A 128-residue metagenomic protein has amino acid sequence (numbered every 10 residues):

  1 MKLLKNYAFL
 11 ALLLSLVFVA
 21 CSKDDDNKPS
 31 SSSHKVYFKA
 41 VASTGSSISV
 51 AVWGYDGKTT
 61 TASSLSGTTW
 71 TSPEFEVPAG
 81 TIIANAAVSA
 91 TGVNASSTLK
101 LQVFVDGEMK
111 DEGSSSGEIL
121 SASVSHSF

Functional and structural regions predicted by a protein language model:
M1-F9: Bacterial N-terminal signal peptides that target proteins for export
L3, L14-F38: Bacterial Sec-dependent N-terminal signal peptides
H34, S46-V52: Edge beta-strands of jelly-roll/beta-sandwich modules across compartments, strongly enriched in secreted/luminal
Y37-K39, A51, K100-F104: Beta-strand signatures of extracellular beta-sandwich domains
V41-S47, N94-S97: Short proline/glycine-enriched turn/loop motifs at strand-loop junctions of beta-rich domains
W53-S97: Mature extracytoplasmic domains of secretory-pathway proteins
T60-S64, V93, K100-E118: Short, exposed beta-strand-loop hairpins at the edges of beta-sheets in extracellular/periplasmic proteins
S116-F128: Short, low-complexity, Pro/Ser/Thr/Gly-rich segments in the mature regions of secreted, periplasmic
